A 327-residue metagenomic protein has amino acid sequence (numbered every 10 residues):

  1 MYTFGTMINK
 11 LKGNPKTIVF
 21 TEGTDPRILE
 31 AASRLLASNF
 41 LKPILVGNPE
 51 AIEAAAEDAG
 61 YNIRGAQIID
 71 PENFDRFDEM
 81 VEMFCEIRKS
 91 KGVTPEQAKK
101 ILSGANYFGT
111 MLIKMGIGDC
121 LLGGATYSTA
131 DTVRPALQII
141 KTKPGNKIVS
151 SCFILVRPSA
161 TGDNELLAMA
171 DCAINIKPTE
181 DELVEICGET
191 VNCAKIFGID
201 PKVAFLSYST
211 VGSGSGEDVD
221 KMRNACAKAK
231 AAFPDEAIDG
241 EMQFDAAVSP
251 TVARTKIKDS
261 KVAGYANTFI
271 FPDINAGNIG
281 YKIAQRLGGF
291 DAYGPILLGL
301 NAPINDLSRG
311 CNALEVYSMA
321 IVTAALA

Functional and structural regions predicted by a protein language model:
M1-A327: Anion-binding alpha/beta catalytic cores of soluble intermediary-metabolism enzymes, centered on
